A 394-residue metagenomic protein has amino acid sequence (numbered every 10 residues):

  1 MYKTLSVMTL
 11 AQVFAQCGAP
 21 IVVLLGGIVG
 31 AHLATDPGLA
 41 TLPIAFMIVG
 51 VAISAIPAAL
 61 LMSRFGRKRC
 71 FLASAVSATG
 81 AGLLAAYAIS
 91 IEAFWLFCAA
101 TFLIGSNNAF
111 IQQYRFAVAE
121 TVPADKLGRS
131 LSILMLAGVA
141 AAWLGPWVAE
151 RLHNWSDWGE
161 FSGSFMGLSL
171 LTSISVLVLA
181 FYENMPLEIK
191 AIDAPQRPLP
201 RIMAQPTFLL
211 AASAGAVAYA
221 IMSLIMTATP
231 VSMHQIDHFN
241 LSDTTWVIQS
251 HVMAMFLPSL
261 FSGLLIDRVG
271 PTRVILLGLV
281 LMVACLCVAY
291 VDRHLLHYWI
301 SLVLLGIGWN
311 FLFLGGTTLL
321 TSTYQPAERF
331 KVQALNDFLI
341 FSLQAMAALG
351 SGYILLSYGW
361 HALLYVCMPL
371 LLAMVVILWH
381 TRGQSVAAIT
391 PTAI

Functional and structural regions predicted by a protein language model:
M1-Y2, N184-A212, I394: Juxtamembrane intracellular "pre-TM" segments in multi-pass secondary transporters
L25-P37, T227-V247: Short amphipathic helix-loop junctions that connect adjacent transmembrane helices in Major Facilitator Superfamily/SLC
G26, N108-V122, F311-Q325: Intracellular juxtamembrane helix-capping segments at the cytosolic ends of symmetry-related transmembrane helices
S54-R67, H153, P258-P271, L355: Helix-to-loop junctions at the C-terminal end of transmembrane segments in multipass secondary transporters
V76-I91, L281-R293: C-terminal ends and interior cores of transmembrane alpha-helices in multi-pass membrane transporters/permeases
I91-L96, A124, I133-A180: Helix-loop-helix hairpin linking two adjacent transmembrane segments in secondary transporters
C98-L136: Cytoplasmic helix-loop-helix junction between adjacent transmembrane helices in 12-TM secondary transporters
S169-I189, I377-R382: C-terminal membrane-cytosol helix-exit motif in multi-pass small-molecule transporters
